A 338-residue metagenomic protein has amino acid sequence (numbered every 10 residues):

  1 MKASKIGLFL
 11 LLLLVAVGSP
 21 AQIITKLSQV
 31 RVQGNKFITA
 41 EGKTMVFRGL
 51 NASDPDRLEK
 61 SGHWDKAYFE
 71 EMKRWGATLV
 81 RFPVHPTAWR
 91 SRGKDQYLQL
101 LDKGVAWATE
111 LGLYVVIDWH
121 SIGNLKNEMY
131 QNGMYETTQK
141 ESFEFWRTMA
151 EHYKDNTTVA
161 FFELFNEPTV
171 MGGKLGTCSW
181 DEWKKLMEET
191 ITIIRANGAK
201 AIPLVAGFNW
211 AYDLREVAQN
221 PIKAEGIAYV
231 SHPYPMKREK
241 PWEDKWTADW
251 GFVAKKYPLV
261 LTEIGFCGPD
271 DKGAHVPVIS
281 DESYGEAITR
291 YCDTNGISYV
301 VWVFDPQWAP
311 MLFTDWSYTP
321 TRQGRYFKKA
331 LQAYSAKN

Functional and structural regions predicted by a protein language model:
M1-L8: Bacterial N-terminal signal peptides that target proteins for export
A16-G18: N-terminal signal peptide c-region/cleavage motif recognized by signal peptidases
A21-L79, F208, K329-A333: N-terminal carbohydrate-binding accessory modules
Q29, S61, G133, F143-F161 (+3 more regions): Extracellular glycoside hydrolase catalytic/binding regions
E41, M45-K66, W89-G93, Y130-M134 (+3 more regions): Acidic/histidine-rich helix-loop elements that form or flank divalent-metal/phosphate-binding sites at the catalytic
G49-N51, R81, E163, L204 (+1 more regions): Residues embedded in well-ordered beta-strands within globular domains across many folds
D54-D56, P86-R90, G123-L125, P168 (+3 more regions): Feature marks short, surface-exposed loop/turn motifs that line or immediately flank catalytic pockets and channel
W64-K126, E141, W183-G198, P277-G296: Aromatic-lined substrate-binding rim segments of carbohydrate-active enzymes
